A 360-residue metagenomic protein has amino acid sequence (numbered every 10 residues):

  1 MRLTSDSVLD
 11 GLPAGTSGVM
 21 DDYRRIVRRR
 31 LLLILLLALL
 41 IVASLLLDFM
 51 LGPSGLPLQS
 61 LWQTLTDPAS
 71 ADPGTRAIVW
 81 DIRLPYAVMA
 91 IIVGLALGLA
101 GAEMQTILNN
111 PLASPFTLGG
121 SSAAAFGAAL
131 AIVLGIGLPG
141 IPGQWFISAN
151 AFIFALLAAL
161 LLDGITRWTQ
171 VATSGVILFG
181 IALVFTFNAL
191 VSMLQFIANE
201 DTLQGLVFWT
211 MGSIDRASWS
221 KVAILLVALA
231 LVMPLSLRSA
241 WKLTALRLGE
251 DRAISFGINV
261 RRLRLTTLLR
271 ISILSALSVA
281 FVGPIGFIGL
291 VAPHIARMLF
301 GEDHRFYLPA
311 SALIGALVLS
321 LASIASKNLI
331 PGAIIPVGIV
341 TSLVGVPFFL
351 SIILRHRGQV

Functional and structural regions predicted by a protein language model:
R2-V360: Alpha-helical transmembrane segments in inner-membrane proteins
